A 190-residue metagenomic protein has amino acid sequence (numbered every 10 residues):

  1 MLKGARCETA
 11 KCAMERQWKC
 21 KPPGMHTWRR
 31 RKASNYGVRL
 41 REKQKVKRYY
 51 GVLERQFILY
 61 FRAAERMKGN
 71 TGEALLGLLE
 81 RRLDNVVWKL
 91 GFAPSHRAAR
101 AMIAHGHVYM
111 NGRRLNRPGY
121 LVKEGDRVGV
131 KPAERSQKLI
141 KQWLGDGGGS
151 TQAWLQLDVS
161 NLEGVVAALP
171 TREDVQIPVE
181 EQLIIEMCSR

Functional and structural regions predicted by a protein language model:
M1-L90, N116-R190: Ferredoxin-like alpha/beta domains used as RNA- or RNAP-binding modules
L79-E80, A93-S95, G106-V108: Intrinsically disordered, low-complexity segments enriched in polar/charged residues with Gly/Pro, especially when
A93-H96, M102-I103, V122: Short, well-ordered loop/turn sites that connect or cap secondary structure elements
G106-M110, R114-N116: Glycine- and Gly-Pro-enriched alpha-helical subdomains that act as flexible, kink-prone "lid/hinge" or packing modules
